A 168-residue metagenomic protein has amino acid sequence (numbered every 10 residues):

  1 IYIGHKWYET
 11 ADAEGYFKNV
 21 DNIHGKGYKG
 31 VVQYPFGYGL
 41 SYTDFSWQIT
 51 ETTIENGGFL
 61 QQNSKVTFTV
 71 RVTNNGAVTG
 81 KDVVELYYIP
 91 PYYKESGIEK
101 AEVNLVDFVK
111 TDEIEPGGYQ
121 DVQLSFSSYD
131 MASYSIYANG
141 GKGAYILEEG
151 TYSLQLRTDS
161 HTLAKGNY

Functional and structural regions predicted by a protein language model:
I1-K81, A144-D159, K165-G166: Secreted, periplasmic, or luminal enzymes acting at the cell surface/secretory milieu
K26-G30, L86-P91, G118-D121: Generic detector of short, locally flexible boundary/turn motifs and exposed helical patches
N74-G76, P90-Y92, S128-D130, T158-S160: Beta-strand elements of well-folded, non-transmembrane domains
A77-V103: Short acidic, flexible loop segments centered on an aromatic residue
K94-G141: Intrinsically disordered, low-complexity Pro/Gly/Ser/Thr-rich segments with frequent PxxP/GP/PP motifs and embedded
M131-Y134, T162, Y168: Extended acidic/polar, glycine-enriched regions that form or flank non-catalytic beta-rich accessory modules
